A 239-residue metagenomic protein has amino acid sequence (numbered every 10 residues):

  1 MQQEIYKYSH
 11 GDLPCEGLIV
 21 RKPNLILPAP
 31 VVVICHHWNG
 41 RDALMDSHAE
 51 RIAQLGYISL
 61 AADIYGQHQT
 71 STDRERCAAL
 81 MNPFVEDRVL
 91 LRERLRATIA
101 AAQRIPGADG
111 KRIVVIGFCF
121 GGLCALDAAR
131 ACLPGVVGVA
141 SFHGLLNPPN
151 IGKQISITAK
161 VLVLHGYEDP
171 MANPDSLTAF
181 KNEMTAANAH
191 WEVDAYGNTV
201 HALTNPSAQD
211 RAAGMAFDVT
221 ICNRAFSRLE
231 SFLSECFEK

Functional and structural regions predicted by a protein language model:
M1-K239: N-terminal cap/leader regions of alpha/beta-hydrolase-fold enzymes, predominantly small-molecule hydrolases
